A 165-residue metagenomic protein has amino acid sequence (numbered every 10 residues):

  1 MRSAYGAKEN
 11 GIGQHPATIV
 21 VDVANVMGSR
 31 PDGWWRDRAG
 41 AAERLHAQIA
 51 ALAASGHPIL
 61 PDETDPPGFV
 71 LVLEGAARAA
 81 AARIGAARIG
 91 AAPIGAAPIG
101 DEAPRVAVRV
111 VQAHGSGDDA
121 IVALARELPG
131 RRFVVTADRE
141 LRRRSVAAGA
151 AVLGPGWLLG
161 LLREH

Functional and structural regions predicted by a protein language model:
M1-G6: Basic, amphipathic N-terminal segments that precede the first structured/catalytic domain
K8-I12, A17-V21, N25-H165: Nuclease catalytic cores that cleave nucleic-acid phosphodiester bonds, predominantly acidic two-metal-ion
